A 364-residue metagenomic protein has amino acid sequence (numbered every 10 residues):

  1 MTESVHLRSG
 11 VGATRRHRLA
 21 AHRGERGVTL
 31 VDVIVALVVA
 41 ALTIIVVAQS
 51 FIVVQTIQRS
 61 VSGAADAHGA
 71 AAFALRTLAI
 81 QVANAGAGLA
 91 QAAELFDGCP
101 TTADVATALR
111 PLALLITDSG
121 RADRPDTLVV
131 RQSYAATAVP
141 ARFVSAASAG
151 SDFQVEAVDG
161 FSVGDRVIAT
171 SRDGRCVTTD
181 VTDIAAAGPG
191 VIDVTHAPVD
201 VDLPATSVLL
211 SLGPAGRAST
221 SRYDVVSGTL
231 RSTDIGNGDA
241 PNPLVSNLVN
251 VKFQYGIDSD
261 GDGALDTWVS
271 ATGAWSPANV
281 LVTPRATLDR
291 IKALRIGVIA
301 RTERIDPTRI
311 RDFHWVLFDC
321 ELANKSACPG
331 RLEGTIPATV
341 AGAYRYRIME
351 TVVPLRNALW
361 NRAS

Functional and structural regions predicted by a protein language model:
M1-V28: N-terminal leader/signal peptides at the extreme start of proteins
E3, R15, V33, V199 (+1 more regions): Terminal low-complexity, poorly structured segments
S9-G12, R16-H17, T43, A72-L75 (+1 more regions): A general, composition-driven signal for non-globular sequence regions
R26-A79, A83-A85, S364: Aliphatic-rich helix starts adjacent to a transmembrane/signal segment
L37, S50-F51, L89, V177 (+1 more regions): Alpha-helical transmembrane segments of bacterial inner-membrane membrane proteins
G69-G297, E303-R345, N361-S364: N-terminal pilin/flagellin-like segments and related low-complexity appendage regions
I348-S364: Structural signal for terminal/edge beta-strands and the immediately following C-terminal loop/tail that closes
